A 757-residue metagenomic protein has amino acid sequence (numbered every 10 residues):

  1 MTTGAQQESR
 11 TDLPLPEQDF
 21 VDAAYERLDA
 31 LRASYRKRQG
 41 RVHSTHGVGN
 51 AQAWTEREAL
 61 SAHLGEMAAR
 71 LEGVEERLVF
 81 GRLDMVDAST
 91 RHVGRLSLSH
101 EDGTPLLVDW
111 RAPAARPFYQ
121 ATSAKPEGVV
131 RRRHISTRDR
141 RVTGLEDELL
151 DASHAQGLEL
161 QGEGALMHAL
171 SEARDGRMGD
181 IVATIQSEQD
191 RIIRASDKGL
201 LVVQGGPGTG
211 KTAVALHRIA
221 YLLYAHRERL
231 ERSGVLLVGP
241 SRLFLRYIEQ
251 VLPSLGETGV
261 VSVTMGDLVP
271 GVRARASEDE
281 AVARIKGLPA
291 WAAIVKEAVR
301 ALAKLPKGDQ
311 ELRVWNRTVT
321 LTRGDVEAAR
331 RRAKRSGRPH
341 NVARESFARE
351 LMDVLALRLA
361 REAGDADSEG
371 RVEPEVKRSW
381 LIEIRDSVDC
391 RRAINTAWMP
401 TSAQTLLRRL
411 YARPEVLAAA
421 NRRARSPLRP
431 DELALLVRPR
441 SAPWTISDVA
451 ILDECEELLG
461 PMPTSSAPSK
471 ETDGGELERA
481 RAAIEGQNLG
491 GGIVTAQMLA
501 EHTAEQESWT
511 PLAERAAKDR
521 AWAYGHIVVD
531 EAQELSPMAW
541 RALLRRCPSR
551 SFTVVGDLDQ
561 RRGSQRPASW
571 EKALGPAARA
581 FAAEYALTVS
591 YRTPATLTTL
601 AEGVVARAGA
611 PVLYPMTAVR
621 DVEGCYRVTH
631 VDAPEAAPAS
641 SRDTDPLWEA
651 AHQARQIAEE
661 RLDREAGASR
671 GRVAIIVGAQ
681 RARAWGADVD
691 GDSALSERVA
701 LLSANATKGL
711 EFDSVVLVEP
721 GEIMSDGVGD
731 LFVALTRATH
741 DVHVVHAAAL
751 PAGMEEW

Functional and structural regions predicted by a protein language model:
M1-V182, Q186-R194: Extended, charged low-complexity regulatory segments
T2-R38, H46, E76, R138 (+7 more regions): P-loop NTPase Walker
S34-K37, R41, R77, D151 (+7 more regions): Intrinsically disordered or highly flexible coil/loop and linker segments, enriched in small and charged/polar residues
E146, L170, G324-H526, L535-W540: Conserved helicase NTPase catalytic core signature
S171, G234, V238, E278-P289 (+7 more regions): Hydrophobic alpha-helical scaffolding
R177, I181, K211-A215, W291 (+5 more regions): Phosphate/oxyanion-binding active-site loops and adjacent basic polyanion-contact surfaces
E228, S233, R242-P270, A274-K286 (+3 more regions): Conserved helicase motor core of SF1/SF2 NTP-dependent helicases
E278-L359, G370: ATP-hydrolysis module of ASCE/P-loop NTPase motor domains, specifically the Walker B Asp-Glu catalytic pair
